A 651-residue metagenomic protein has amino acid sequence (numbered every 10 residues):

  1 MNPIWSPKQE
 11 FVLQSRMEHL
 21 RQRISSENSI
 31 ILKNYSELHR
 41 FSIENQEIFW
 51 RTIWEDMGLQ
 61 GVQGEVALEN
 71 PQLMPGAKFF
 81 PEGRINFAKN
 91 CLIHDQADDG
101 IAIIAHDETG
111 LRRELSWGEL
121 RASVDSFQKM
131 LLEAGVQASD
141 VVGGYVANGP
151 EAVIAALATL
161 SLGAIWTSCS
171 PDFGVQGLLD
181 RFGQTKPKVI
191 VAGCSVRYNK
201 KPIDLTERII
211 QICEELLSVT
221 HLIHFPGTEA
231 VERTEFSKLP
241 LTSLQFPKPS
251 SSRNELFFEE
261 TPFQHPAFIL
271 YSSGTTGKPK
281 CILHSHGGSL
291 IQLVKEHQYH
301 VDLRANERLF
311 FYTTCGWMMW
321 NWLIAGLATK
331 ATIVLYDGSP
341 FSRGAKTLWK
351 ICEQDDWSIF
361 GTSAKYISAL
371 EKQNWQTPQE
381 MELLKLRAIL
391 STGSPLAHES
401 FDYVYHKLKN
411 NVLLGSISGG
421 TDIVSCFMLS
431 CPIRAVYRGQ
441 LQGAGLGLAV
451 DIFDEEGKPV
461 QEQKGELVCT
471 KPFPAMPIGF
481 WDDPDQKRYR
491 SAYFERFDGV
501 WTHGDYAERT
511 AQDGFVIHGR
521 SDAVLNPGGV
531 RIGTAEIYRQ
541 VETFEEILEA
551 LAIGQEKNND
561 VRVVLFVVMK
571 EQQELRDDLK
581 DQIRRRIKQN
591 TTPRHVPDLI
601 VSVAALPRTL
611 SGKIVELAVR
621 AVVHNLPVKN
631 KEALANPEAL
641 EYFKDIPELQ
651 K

Functional and structural regions predicted by a protein language model:
S26-I30, A88-S116, A230: AMP-dependent adenylate-forming
E37-F41, A88, I103-L157, G174-L179 (+3 more regions): Conserved AMP-binding/adenylate-forming core of the ANL superfamily
I101, H224, S237-Y271, K278 (+2 more regions): Conserved pre-ATP/AMP-binding loop-to-beta segment of ANL
G144, C169-S195, E353, F473 (+10 more regions): AMP-binding/adenylate-forming catalytic core of the ANL superfamily
A158-L244, T347, D355, S363-A364: Structural core segment of the AMP-binding/adenylate-forming
V189-R208, E229, D337-F341, W357-Y403 (+2 more regions): Adenylate-forming
L290-R308, M318-S358, Q373: Conserved AMP-binding/adenylation subdomain of ANL enzymes
Y299, R387-G514, S521-V524, I537: Conserved AMP-binding/adenylate-forming
